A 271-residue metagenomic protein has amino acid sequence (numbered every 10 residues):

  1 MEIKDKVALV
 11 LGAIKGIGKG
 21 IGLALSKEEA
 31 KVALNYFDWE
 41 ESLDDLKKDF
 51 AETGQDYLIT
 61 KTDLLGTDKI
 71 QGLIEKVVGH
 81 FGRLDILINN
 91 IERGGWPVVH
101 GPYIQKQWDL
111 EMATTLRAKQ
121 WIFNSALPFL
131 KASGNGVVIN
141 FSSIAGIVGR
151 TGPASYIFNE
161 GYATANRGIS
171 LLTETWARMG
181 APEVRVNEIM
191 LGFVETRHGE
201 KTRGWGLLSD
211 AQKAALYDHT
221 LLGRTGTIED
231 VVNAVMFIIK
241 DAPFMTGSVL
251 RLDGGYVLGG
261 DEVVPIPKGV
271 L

Functional and structural regions predicted by a protein language model:
E2, R224-L252, V257: C-terminal substrate-recognition "lid" of short-chain dehydrogenase/reductases
K6, Q55-D56, R83-L84, L130-I144 (+3 more regions): Active-site loop of short-chain dehydrogenase/reductase
V7, I14-G16: Conserved glycine-rich cofactor-binding loop
L25, R83-D85, S170-T173, G180-T196 (+2 more regions): Conserved Rossmann-fold SDR core element
E28-D45: Conserved glycine-rich Rossmann-like NAD(P)H-binding loop of the short-chain dehydrogenase/reductase
Q71, E92-L110, R150-Y156, E200 (+2 more regions): Conserved mid-core segment of classical short-chain dehydrogenase/reductases
E92-G94, Q107, K131, V137-A181 (+2 more regions): Catalytic loop of short-chain dehydrogenase/reductase
